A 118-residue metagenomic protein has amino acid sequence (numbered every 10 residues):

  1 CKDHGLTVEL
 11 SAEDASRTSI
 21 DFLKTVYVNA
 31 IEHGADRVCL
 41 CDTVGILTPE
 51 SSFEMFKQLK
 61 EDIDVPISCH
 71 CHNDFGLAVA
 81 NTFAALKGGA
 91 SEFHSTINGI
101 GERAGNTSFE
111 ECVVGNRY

Functional and structural regions predicted by a protein language model:
C1-P66, F83-A90: Alpha/beta enzyme core
V44-L47, E54-Y118: Catalytic alpha/beta core domains of metabolic enzymes, predominantly
